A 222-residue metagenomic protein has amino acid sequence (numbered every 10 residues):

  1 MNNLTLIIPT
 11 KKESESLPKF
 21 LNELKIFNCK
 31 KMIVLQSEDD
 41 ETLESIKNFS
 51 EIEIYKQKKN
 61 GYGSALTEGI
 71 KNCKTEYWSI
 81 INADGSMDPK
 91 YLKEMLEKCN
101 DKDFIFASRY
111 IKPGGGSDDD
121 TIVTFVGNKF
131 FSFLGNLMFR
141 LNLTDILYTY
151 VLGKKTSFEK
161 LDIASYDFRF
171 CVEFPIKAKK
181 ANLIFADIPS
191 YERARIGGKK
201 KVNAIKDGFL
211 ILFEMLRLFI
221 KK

Functional and structural regions predicted by a protein language model:
M1-L4, I8-P9, E15, E23 (+2 more regions): Hydrophobic helical membrane-anchoring modules
L6, K31-I33, F104-I105, F185: Hydrophobic/aromatic residues located in beta-strands of well-ordered beta-sheets within soluble catalytic
E13-S16, E38, Y62, D88: Donor nucleotide-sugar binding loop of glycosyltransferases
E15-K19, D40-N48: Acidic helix N-cap motif at the loop->helix transition within catalytic regions of sugar-transfer enzymes
L21, C29-E38, Y55: Short beta-strand/loop segment that forms part of the nucleotide-sugar
L35-L43, G85: A conserved acidic beta->alpha catalytic loop
K58-N60, S64-K71, Y77, K90-F168 (+1 more regions): Acceptor/aglycone-binding surface of glycosyltransferases and processive sugar-polymer synthases
E76-S86: Short beta-strand-to-loop acidic/aromatic patch adjacent to the donor-nucleotide binding site
